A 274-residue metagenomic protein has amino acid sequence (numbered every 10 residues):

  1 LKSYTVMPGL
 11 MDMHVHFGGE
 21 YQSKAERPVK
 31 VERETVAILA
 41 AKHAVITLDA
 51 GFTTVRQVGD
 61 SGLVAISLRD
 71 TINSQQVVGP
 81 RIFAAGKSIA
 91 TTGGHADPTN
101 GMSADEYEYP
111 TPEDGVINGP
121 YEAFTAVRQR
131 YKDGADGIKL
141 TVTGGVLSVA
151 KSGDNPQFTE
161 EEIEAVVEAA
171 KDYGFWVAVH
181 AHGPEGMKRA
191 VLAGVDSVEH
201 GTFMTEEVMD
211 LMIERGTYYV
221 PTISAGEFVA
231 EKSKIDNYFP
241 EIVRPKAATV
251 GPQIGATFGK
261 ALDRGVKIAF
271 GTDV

Functional and structural regions predicted by a protein language model:
L1-T5, I66-Q76, P120-A135, M204-Y218 (+1 more regions): Short amphipathic alpha-helices and their capping/turn segments at secondary-structure boundaries
S3, M11-H14, G51, I82 (+7 more regions): Divalent metal-coordination and catalytic microenvironments
Y4-Q76, T92-T99, E161, E185 (+1 more regions): Metal-associated gating/positioning segment near the N- to mid-region
Q22-A25, G94-A104, V229-Y238: Short, flexible, mixed-charge acidic loops at enzyme active sites
A25-I38, D105-T125, W176-A178: Active-site mouth loops of central-metabolism enzymes
L39-A65, V78-S88, A135-S148, W176 (+2 more regions): Divalent metal-dependent hydrolysis catalytic cores, especially in the metallo-beta-lactamase
G59-V64, D114-R128, D196-M209, A248-P252: Active-site glycine- and acidic-residue-rich loops that bind and position anionic ligands or nucleotide-like cofactors
T92, T141-G255, R264, A269-V274: Active-site core of metal-dependent hydrolases
